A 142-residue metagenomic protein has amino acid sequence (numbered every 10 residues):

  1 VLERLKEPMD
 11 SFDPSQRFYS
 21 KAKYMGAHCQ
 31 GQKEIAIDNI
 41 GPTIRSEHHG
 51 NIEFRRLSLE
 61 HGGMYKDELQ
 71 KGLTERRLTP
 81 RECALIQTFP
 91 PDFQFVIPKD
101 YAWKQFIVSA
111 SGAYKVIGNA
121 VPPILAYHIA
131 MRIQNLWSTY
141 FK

Functional and structural regions predicted by a protein language model:
V1-R4: A conserved active-site cap/scaffold subdomain adjacent to cofactor or substrate pockets
E7-K142: C-terminal target-recognition/interaction regions appended to catalytic cores
